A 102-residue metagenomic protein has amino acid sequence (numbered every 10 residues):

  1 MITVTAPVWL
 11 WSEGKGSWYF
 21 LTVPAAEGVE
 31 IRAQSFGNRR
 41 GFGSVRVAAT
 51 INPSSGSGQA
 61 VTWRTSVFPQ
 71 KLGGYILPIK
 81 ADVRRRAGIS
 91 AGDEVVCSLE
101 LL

Functional and structural regions predicted by a protein language model:
M1-T5, F20, T62-R64, I76 (+1 more regions): Well-ordered beta-strand positions in beta-sheet-rich domains
I2-L10, K15, S35, S90-L102: Surface-exposed, charge/polar-rich loops and edge strands
S17-A33, G74-G88: Short beta-strand-centered segments at strand-helix junctions
A33-S44: Hot-dog-fold acyl-thioester-processing enzymes
G43-P53, D93-L99: Short conserved beta-strand and strand-loop elements enriched in small hydrophobics with frequent Asp/Gly
S55-G58: Short Gly/Ser/Thr- and charged-rich N-terminal loops/segments that act as flexible capping/hinge elements
V61-T62, L102: Short, Lys/Arg- and Gly-enriched loop/turn segments at beta-strand edges
T65-E100: Short, compact, well-ordered microdomains
